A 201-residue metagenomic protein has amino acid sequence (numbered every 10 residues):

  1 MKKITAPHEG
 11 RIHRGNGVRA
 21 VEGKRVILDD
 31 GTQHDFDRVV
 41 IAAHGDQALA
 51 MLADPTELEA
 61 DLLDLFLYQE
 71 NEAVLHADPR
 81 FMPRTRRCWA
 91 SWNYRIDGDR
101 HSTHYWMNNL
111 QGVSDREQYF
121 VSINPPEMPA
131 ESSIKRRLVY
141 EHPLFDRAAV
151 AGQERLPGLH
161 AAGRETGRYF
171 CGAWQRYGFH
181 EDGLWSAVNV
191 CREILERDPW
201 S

Functional and structural regions predicted by a protein language model:
K2: Active-site phosphate/pyrophosphate- and oxyanion-stabilizing loops and adjacent acidic/basic residues in soluble
A6-V18: A conserved beta-strand/loop element that lines the FAD pocket in flavoprotein oxidoreductases
P7, D54, E193, R197: Active-site catalytic microenvironments for nucleophilic, acid-base chemistry
I12-R14, L28, I41, F170: A structural signal for the hydrophobic beta-strands that form the central parallel beta-sheet of Rossmann-like
R19-P143: Mid-domain catalytic core of redox enzymes that form a hydrophobic substrate pocket/lid adjacent to a catalytic redox
R100-S201: Conserved flavin/dinucleotide-binding core of flavoenzymes
